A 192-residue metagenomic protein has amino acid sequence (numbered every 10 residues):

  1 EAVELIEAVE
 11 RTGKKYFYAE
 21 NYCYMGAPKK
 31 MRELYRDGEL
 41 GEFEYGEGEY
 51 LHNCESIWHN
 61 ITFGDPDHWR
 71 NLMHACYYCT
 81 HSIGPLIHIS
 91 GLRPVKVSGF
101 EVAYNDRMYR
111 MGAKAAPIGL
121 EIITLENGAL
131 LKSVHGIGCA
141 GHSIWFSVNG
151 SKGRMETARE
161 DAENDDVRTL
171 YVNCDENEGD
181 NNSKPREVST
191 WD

Functional and structural regions predicted by a protein language model:
E1-K15: Rossmann-fold NAD(P)-binding glycine/threonine-rich loop
A2-V3, P28-K29, W145: Conserved strand-to-helix beginnings and helix N-cap segments that scaffold or border functional pockets
E7, E33-R36, G153: Surface-exposed alpha-helical segments enriched in charged/polar residues
A8, P85, S147: Hydrophobic/aromatic ligand-binding patch that stacks against planar heteroaromatic rings of cofactors or nucleotides
K14-F17, Y22-K114, E121: Predominantly a Rossmann-like dinucleotide-binding segment in NAD(P)-dependent oxidoreductases
N21-Y24, G138, W191-D192: Short beta->alpha junction loops/turns
C76, H88-Y104, M108-D166: Glycine-rich, aromatic-lined ligand/substrate-binding cores of catalytic and carbohydrate-binding domains
L125, K152-D192: C-terminal glycine/acidic-rich active-site capping loop/insertion
